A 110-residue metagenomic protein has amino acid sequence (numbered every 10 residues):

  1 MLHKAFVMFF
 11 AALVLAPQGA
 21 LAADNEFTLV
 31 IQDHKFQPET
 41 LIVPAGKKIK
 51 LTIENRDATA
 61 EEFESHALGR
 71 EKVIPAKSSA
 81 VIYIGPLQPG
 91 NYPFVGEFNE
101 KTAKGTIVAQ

Functional and structural regions predicted by a protein language model:
M1-V7: Bacterial N-terminal signal peptides that target proteins for export
V7-P17: Bacterial N-terminal signal peptides
Q18-A22: Sec/Tat signal peptide C-region and signal peptidase I cleavage site
A23-G46: N-terminal edge beta-strand
A23-T28, I74-Q110: Extracellular/periplasmic metallocenter environments
K35-Q37, A67-G69, A80: Short structured motifs
T40-D57, S79-L87, P93-V95: Beta-strand cores of secreted/periplasmic/IMS beta-sandwich domains, seen most often in copper-related folds
R56-A76, G105: Histidine- and aromatic-enriched segments that form or immediately flank copper-ligand environments
